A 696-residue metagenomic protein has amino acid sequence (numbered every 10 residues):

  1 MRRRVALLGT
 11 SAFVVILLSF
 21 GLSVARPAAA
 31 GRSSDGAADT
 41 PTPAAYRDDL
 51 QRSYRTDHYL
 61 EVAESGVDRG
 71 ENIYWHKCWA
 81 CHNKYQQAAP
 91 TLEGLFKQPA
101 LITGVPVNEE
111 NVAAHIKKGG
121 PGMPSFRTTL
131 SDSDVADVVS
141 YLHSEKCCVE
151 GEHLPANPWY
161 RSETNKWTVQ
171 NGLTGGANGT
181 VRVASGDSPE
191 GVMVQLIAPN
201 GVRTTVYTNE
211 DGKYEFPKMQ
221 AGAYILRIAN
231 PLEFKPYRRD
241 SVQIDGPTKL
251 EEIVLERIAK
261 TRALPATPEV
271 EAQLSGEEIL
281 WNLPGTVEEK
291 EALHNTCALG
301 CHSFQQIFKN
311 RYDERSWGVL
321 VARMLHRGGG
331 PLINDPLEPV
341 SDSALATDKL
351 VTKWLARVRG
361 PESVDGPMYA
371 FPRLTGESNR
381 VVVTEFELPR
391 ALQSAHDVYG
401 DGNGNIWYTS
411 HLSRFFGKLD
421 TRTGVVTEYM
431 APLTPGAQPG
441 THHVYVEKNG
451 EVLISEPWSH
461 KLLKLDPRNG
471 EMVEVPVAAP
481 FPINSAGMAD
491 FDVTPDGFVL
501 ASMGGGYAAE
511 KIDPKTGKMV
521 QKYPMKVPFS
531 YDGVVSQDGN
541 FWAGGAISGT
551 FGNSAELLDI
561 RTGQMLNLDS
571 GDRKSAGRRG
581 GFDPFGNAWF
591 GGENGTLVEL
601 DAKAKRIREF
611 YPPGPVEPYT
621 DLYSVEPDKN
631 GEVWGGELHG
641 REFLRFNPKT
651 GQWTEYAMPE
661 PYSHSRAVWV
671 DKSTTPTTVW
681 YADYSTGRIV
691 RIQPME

Functional and structural regions predicted by a protein language model:
D35-I73, T164-T174, G201, T208 (+1 more regions): Electrostatic cytochrome c docking/interface patches
E64-E71, A80-H115, H302-G329, M430-A431: Gly/Gly-Pro-rich "capping" loops immediately C-terminal to redox-active cysteine motifs in periplasmic/lumenal
G70-Y85, M123, V138, L142 (+2 more regions): The canonical Cys-X-X-Cys-His
R127-W159, R327-G330, D335-P367, G404-I406 (+3 more regions): C-terminal capping alpha-helices of c-type cytochrome domains
W167-E190: Structural motif
I197-K213, P217: Short, acidic Ser/Thr/Gly-rich low-complexity loop/linker segments typical of extracellular and cell-surface proteins
P199-G201, A223, R227-V242: A short, solvent-exposed loop/turn motif at the edges and junctions of modular extracellular/periplasmic domains
S663-E696: Blade-level signature of beta-propeller repeat domains, shared across WD40, Kelch, NHL, RCC1 and BNR/Asp-box propellers
